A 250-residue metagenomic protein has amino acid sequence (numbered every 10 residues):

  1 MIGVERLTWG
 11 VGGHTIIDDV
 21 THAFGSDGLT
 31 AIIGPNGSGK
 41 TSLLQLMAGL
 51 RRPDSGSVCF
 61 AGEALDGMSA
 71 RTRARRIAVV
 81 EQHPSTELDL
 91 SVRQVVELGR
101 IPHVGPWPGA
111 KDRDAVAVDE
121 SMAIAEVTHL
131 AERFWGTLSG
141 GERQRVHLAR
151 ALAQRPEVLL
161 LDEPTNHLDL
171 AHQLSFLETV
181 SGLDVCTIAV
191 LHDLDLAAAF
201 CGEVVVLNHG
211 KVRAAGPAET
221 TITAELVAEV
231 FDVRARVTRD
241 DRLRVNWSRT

Functional and structural regions predicted by a protein language model:
F24, G56-A64, R73: Conserved ABC transporter NBD signature motif
I33-P35: The feature captures the beta-strand-to-loop junction immediately N-terminal to the Walker
A48: Helix-to-loop junction immediately C-terminal to a conserved catalytic motif
E97, D112-L130: Conserved ABC ATPase "signature" region
A153-E157: A short, proline-enriched helix->beta-strand linker immediately N-terminal to the Walker B motif in ABC-type P-loop
L159-E163, L168: Catalytic Walker B motif of ABC-type/P-loop ATPase nucleotide-binding domains
A224, A228-T250: ABC ATPase nucleotide-binding domains
